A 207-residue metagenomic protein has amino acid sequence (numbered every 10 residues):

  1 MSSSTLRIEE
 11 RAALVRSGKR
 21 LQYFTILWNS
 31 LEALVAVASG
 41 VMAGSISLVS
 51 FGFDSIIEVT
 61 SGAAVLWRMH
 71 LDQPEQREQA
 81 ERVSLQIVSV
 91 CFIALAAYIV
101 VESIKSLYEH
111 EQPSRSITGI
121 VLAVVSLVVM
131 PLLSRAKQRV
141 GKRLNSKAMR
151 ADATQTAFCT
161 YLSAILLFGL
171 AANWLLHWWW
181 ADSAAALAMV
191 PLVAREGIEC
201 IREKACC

Functional and structural regions predicted by a protein language model:
M1-C207: Alpha-helical transmembrane cores and adjacent cytosolic helix/loop segments of polytopic membrane transporters
